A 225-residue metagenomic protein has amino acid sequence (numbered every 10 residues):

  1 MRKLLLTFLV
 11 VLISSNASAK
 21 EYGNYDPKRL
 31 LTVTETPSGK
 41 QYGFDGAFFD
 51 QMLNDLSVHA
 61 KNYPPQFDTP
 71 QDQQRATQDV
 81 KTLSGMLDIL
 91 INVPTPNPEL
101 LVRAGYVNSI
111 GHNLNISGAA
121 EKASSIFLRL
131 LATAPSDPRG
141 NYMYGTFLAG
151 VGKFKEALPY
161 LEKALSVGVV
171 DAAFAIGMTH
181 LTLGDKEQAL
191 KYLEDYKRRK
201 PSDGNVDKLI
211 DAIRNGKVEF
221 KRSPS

Functional and structural regions predicted by a protein language model:
L4-I13: Sec-dependent N-terminal signal peptides
S15-A19: Sec/Tat signal peptide C-region and signal peptidase I cleavage site
N24-N54, N62-Q66, Q188-S225: Terminal, low-structured helical/coil segments at or just beyond the last alpha-helical repeat
Q41-T69, T95-H112: Amphipathic alpha-helical repeat scaffolds of TPR domains
L53-A60, L87-T95, L131, L165 (+2 more regions): A conserved position within tetratricopeptide repeats
D72-P94, A119-T133: Amphipathic alpha-helices of TPR/Sel1-like and other helical repeat/solenoid scaffolds
P98-A175, T179-T182: Alpha-helical adaptor scaffolds
